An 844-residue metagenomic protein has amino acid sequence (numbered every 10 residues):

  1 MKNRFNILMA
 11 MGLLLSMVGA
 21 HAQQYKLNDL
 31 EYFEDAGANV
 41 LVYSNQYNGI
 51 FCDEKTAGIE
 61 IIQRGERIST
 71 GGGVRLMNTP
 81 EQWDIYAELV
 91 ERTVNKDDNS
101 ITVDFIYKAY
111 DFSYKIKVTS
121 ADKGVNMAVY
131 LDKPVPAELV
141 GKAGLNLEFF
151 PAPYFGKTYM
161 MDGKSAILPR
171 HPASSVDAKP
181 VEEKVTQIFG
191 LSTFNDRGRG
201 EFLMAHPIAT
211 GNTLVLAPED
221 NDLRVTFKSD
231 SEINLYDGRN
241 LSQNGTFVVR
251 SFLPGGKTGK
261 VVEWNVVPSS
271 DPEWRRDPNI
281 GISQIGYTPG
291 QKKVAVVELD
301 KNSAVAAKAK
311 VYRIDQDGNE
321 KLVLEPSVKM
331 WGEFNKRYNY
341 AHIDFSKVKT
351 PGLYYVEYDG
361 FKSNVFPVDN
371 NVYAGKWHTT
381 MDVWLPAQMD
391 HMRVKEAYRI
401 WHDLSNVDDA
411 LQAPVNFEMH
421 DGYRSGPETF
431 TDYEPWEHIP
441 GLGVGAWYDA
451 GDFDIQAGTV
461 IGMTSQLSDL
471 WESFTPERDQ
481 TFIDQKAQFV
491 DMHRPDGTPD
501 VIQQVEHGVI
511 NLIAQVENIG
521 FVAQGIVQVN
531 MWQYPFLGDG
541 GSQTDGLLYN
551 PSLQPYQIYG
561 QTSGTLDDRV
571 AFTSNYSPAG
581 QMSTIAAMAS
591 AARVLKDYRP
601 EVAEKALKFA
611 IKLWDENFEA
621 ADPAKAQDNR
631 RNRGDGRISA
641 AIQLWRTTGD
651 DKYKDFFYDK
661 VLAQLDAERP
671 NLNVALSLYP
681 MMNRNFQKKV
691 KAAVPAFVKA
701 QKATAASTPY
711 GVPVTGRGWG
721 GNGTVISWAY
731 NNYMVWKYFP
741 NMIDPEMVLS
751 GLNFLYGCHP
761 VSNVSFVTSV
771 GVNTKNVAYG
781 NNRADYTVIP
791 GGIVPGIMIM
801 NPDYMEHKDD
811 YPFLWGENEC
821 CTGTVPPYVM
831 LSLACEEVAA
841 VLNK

Functional and structural regions predicted by a protein language model:
M1-M9: Bacterial N-terminal signal peptides that target proteins for export
M9-S16: Bacterial N-terminal signal peptides
Q24-Y32, Y130-V215: Polysaccharide-binding surfaces and accessory modules of carbohydrate-active proteins
R75-P134: Extended, loop-rich substrate-binding clefts of extracytoplasmic carbohydrate-active enzymes
P153-M161, E273-K292, S363-H402: Low-complexity, Pro/Ser/Thr- and charge-rich linker/hinge segments at domain boundaries
I188-P218, D222, I285, K293-K310 (+10 more regions): Aromatic (Trp/Tyr) and acidic
D196-W274, C835: Beta-strand-rich recognition/accessory modules
N371-K395, I502-G520, A606-A624, R646-R669 (+2 more regions): Long, well-ordered core segments of solenoidal/helical folds
